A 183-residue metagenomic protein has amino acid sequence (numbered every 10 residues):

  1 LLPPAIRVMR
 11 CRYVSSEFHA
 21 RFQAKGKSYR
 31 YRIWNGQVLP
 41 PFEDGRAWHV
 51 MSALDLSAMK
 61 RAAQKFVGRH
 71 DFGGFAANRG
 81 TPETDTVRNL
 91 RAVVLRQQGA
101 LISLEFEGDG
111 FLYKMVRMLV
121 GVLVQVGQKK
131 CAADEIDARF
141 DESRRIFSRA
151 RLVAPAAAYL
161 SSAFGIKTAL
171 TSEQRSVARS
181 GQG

Functional and structural regions predicted by a protein language model:
L1-G183: Structured-RNA-binding interfaces characteristic of tRNA pseudouridine synthases
